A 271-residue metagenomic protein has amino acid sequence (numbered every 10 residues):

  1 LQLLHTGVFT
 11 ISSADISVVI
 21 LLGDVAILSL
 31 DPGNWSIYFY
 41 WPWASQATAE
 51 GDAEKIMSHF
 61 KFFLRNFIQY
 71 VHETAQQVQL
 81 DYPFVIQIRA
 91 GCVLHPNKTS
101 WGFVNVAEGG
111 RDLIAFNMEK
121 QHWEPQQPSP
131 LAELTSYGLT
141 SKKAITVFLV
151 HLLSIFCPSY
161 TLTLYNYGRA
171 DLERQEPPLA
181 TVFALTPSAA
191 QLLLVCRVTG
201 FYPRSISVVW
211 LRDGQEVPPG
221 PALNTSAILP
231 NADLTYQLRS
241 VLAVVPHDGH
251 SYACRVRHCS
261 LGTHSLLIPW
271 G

Functional and structural regions predicted by a protein language model:
L1-T199, T235-Q237, V241-L242, G249-S251 (+2 more regions): Extracellular/lumenal regions of secretory-pathway proteins
G200-V209: Solvent-exposed loop segments of extracellular immunoglobulin-like
V209-G214, V256: Conserved aromatic beta-strand anchor motif in extracellular beta-sandwich/beta-rich domains
G214-P230: Surface-exposed, flexible coil segments in extracellular/virion-facing regions
A227-Y236, V244: Short proline/glycine- and polar residue-rich coil/turn motifs
